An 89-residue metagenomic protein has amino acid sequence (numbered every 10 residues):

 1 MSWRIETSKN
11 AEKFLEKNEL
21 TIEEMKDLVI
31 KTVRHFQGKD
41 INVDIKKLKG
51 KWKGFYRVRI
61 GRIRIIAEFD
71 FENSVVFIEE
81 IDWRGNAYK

Functional and structural regions predicted by a protein language model:
M1-S2, G50: Basic nucleic-acid-binding interfaces
S2-R4, E16, L20-E23, N42 (+2 more regions): Enriched for short, Lys/Arg-rich terminal
T7-A11: Basic, amphipathic "hinge/linker" alpha-helix immediately C-terminal to the N-terminal HTH DNA-binding motif
K13, H35, W83: Active-site micro-motifs of SAM-dependent methyltransferase domains
V33-R57: A short, surface-exposed loop/turn module that caps and links secondary-structure elements
